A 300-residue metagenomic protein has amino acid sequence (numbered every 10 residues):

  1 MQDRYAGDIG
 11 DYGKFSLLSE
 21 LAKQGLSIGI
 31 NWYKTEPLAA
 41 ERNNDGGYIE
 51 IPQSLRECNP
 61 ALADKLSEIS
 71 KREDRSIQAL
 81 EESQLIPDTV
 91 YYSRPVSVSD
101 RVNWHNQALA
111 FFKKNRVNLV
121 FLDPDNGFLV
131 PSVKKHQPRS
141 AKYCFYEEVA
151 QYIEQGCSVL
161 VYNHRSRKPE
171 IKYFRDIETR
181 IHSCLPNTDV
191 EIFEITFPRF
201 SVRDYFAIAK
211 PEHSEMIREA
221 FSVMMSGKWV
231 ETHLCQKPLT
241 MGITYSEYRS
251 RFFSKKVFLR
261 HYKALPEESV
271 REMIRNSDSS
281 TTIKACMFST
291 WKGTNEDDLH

Functional and structural regions predicted by a protein language model:
M1-I243, F252-F253: Class I S-adenosyl-L-methionine-dependent methyltransferase catalytic core
P169-E170, T244, P266, S279-T282: Alpha-helix capping and helix-coil boundary motifs
T240-G242, R260, P266, H300: Compositionally biased amphipathic helical and low-complexity segments enriched in hydrophobic
F252-S254, F258-S279: Acidic, low-complexity, intrinsically disordered interaction modules
E272, N276-L299: Short, mixed-charge low-complexity intrinsically disordered segments
